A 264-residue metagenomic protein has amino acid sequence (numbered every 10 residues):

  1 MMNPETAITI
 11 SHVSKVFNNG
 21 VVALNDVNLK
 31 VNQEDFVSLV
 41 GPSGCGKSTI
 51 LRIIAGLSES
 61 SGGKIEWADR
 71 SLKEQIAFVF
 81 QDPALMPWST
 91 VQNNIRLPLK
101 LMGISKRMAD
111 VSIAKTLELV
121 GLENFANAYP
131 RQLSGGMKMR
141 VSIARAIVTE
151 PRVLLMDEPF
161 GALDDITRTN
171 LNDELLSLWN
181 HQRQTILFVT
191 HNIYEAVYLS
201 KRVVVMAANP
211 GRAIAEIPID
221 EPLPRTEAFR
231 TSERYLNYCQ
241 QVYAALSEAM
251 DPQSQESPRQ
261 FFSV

Functional and structural regions predicted by a protein language model:
V40-P42: The feature captures the beta-strand-to-loop junction immediately N-terminal to the Walker
A55: Helix-to-loop junction immediately C-terminal to a conserved catalytic motif
G62-E74: Conserved ABC transporter NBD signature motif
S89-R96: Short coil-to-helix segment of the ABC ATPase nucleotide-binding domain corresponding to the Q-loop/switch region
K100, R107-F125, S177: Conserved ABC ATPase "signature" region
A128-R131, T149: Conserved signature/switch motifs of ABC ATPase nucleotide-binding domains
I143: Hydrophobic anchor residue at the start of the ABC signature
